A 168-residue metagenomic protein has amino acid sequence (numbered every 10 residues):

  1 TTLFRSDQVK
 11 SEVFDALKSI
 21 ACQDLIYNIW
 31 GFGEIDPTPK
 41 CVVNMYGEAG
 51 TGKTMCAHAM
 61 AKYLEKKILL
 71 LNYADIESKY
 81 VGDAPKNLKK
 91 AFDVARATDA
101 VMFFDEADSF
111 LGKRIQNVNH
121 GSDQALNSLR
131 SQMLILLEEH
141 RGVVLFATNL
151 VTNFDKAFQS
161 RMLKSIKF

Functional and structural regions predicted by a protein language model:
T2-L3: Short, small-residue-biased leader/transition segments that mark boundaries at the very start of proteins
D7-F168: Walker A/P-loop NTP-binding motif of AAA+ ATPase domains
